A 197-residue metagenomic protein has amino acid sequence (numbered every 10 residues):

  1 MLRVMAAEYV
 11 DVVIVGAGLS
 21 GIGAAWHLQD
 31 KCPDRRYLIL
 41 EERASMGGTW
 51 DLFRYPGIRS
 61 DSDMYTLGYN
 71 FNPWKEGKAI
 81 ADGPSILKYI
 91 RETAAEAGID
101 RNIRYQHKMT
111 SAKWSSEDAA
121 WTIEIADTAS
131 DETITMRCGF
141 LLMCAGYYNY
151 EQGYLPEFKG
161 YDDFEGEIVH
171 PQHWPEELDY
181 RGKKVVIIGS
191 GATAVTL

Functional and structural regions predicted by a protein language model:
M1-V12, D30-R35, Y55, I134 (+1 more regions): Extreme N-terminal leader/targeting segments of oxidoreductases
Y9-D11, Q106, G182: Phosphate-coordination loops involved in phosphoryl transfer and adenosine-cofactor binding
Y9-I39, A194-L197: N-terminal Rossmann-like FAD-binding beta1-loop-alpha1 element of flavoenzymes
I39, T66, I103-R104, G166-V169: Conserved beta-strand scaffold positions in the cores of enzyme catalytic domains, especially in NTP/NDP-utilizing
I39-G48, R137-A145: Carboxylate/His-rich catalytic cores and anion/metal-binding grooves
E42-E92: Glycine-rich active-site loop/strand segments that organize a redox cofactor
G68-G77, D82, I86-Y89, A145-L197: Glycine-rich dinucleotide-binding loop and its adjacent helix/turn
G77-N149: Feature captures the FAD/FMN-dependent oxidoreductase FAD-binding
